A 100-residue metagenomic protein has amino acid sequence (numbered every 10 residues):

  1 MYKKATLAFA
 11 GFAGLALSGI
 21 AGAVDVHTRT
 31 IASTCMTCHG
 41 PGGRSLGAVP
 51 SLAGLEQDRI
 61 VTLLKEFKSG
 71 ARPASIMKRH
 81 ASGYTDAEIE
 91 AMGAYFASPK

Functional and structural regions predicted by a protein language model:
M1-F9: Bacterial N-terminal signal peptides that target proteins for export
F12-A13: Repetitive helical segments and hydrophobic/amphipathic motifs
A16-A21: N-terminal signal peptide c-region/cleavage motif recognized by signal peptidases
G22-T30: Cleaved targeting-peptide boundary
T28, G42-R72, K78, S82: Gly/Gly-Pro-rich "capping" loops immediately C-terminal to redox-active cysteine motifs in periplasmic/lumenal
S33-P41, M92: The canonical Cys-X-X-Cys-His
C38-S45, A97-S98: Detector for the c-type heme attachment site
S69, S82-K100: C-terminal capping alpha-helices of c-type cytochrome domains
